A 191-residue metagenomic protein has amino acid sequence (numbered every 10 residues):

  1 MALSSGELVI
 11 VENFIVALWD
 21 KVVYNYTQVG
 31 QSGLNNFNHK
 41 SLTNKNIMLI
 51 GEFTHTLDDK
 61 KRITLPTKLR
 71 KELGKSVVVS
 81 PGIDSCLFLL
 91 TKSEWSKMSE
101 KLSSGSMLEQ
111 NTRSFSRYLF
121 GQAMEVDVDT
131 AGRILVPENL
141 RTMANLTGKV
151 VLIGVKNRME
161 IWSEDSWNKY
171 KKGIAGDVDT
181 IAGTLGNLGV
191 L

Functional and structural regions predicted by a protein language model:
A2-H55, D59, L69-V126, T130 (+1 more regions): Flexible "stalk/tail and boundary" regions
